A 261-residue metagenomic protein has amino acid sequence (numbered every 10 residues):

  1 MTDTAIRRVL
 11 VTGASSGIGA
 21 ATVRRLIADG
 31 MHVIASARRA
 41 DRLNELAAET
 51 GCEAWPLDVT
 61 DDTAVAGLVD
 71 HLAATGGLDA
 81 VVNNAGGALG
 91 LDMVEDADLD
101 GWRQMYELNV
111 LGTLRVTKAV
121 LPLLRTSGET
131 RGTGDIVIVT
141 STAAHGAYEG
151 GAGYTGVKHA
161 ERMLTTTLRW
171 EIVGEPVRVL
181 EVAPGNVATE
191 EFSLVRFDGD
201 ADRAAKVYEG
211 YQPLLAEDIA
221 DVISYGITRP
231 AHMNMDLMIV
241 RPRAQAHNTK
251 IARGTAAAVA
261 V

Functional and structural regions predicted by a protein language model:
S15-S16: Conserved glycine-rich cofactor-binding loop
L57-G67, L99: The beta1-alpha1 cofactor-binding region of Rossmann-like NAD(H)/NADP(H)-dependent oxidoreductases
D92-V94, D98-Q104: Substrate-binding pocket helix/loop in short-chain dehydrogenase/reductase
T117, V157-A160: Active-site helix of classical SDR
P122, W170-V173: Alpha-helical segment proximal to the catalytic Tyr-Lys
S141: Residue(s) in the substrate-gating loop at a strand-loop-helix junction that position the organic substrate next
E181-V182, A201-T249, R253: C-terminal helical subdomain
